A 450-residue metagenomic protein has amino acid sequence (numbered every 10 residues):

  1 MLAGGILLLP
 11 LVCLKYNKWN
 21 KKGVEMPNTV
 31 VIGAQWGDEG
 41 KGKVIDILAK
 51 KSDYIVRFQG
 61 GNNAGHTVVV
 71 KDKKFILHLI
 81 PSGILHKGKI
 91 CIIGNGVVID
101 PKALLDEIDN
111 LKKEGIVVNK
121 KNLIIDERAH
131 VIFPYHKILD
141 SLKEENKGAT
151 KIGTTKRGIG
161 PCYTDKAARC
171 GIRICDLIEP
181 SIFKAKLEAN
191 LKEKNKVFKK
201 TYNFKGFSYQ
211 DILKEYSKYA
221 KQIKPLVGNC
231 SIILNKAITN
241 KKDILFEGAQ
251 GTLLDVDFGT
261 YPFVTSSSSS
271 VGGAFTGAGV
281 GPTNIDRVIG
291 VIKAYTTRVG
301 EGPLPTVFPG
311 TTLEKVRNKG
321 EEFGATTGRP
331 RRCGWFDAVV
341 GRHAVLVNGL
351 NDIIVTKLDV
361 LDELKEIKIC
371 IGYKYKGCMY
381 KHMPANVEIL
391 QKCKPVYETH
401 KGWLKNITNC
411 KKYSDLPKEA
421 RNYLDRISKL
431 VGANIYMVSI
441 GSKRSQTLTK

Functional and structural regions predicted by a protein language model:
L8-E25: Short, Lys/Arg-enriched N-terminal segments with co-localized hydrophobic residues within the first ~10-30 amino acids
E25-K450: Non-transmembrane, aqueous-exposed alpha-helical and coiled segments at domain scale
